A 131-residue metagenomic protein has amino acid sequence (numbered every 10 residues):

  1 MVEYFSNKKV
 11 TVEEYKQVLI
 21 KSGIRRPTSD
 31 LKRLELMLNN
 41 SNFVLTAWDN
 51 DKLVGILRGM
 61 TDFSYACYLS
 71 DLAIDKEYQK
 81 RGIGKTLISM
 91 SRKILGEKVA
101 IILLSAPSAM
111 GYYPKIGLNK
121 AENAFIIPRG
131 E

Functional and structural regions predicted by a protein language model:
M1-L31, A124: Short amphipathic alpha-helix that is part of the acyltransferase structural core
R33-L72: A conserved beta-strand-loop-helix scaffold within acyl/acetyltransferase catalytic domains
L72-I74, A109: Hydrophobic adenine-recognition pocket in adenosine-nucleotide-binding enzymes
Y78, G82-L87: Conserved acetyl-CoA pyrophosphate-binding loop and the N-cap/start of the following alpha-helix in GNAT-like
V99-L103, P107-E131: Conserved active-site alpha-helix within GNAT-family acetyltransferase domains
